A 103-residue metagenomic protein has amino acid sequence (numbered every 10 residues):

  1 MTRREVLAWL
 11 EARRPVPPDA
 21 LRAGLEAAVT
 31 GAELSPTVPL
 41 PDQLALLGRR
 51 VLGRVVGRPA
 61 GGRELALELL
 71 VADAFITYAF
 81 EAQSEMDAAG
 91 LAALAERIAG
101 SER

Functional and structural regions predicted by a protein language model:
M1-T37: Short terminal alpha-helical segments
R4, D19, A23, D42 (+2 more regions): Generic alpha-helical secondary structure signal
L40-G90, I98: Amphipathic protein-protein interaction modules
L94-R103: Short, mixed-charge aromatic SLiMs
